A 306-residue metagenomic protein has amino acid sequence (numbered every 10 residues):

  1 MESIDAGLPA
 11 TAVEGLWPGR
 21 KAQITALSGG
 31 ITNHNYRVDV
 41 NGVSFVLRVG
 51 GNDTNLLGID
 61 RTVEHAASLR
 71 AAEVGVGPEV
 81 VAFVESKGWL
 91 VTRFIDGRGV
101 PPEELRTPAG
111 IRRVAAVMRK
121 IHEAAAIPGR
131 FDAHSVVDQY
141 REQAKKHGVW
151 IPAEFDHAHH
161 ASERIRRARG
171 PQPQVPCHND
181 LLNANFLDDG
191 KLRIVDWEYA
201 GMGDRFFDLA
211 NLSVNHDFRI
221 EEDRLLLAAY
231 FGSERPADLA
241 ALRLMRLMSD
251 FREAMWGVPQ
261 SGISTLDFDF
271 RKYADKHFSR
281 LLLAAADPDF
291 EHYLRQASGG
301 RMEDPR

Functional and structural regions predicted by a protein language model:
I4-Q23, E123-N179, N183, D189 (+4 more regions): An alpha-helical support segment within catalytic cores of ATP-dependent transferases
L8, V63, R113, V117 (+3 more regions): Charged catalytic carboxylate motif
T25-L47, V80, E163-L209, R306: Active-site acidic catalytic loop and adjacent metal/ATP-binding pocket of ATP-dependent phosphoryl transfer enzymes
T25-S135, R141-A153, P171: ATP-binding pocket architecture of kinase catalytic cores
R61, A240, L244-L247: Start-of-helix signal in alpha-solenoid helical-repeat scaffolds, especially tetratricopeptide repeats
G75, M118, H122-A126, R169 (+6 more regions): A general structural signal marking secondary-structure boundaries and capping sites
P152-A153, W256-R306: ATP/Mg2+ or Mg2+-diphosphate-binding catalytic cores that bind nucleotide phosphates or diphosphates via glycine-rich
F206-A237, L247-T265, R280: Active-site activation/catalytic loop segments of kinase-like enzymes and analogous catalytic loops in related
